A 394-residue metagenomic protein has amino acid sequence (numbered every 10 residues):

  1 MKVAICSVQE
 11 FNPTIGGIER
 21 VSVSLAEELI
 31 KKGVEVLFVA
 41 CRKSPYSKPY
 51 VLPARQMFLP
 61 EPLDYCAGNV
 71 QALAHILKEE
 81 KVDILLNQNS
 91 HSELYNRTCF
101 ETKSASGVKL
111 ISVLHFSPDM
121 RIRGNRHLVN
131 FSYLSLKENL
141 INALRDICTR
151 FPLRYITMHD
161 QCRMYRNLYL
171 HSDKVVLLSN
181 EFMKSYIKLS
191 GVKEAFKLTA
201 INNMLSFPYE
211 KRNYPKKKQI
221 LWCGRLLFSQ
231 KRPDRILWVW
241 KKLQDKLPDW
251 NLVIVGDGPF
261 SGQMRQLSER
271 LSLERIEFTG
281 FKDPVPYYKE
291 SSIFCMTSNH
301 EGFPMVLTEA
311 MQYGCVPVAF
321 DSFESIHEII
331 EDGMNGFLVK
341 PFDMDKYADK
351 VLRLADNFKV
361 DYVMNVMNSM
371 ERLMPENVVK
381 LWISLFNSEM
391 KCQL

Functional and structural regions predicted by a protein language model:
S7-I15, V21-S22, E28-Y65, F182 (+2 more regions): N-terminal strand-loop element at the rim of the active site of nucleotide-sugar-dependent glycosyltransferases
E19-S24, L227-K242, P259-G262: A conserved mid-protein helix/loop that constitutes part of the nucleotide-sugar donor-binding site
N87-E93, L114-S117: Short His-centered aromatic/hydrophobic patch
R150-F196: A short, active-site helix/loop in glycosyltransferases that binds the activated sugar's phosphate group
R265-F281: Nucleotide-activated donor-binding/catalytic signature segment of Leloir-type glycosyltransferases, i.e., the conserved
N299: Aromatic "clamp/platform" in nucleotide-sugar-dependent glycosyltransferases that forms part of the donor/acceptor
V316-F320: Short hydrophobic beta-strand element within catalytic cores of glycosyltransferases and related nucleotide-activated
E331-G333, F337-M344, L352-F358: Conserved acidic donor-binding segment of nucleotide-sugar-dependent glycosyltransferases
